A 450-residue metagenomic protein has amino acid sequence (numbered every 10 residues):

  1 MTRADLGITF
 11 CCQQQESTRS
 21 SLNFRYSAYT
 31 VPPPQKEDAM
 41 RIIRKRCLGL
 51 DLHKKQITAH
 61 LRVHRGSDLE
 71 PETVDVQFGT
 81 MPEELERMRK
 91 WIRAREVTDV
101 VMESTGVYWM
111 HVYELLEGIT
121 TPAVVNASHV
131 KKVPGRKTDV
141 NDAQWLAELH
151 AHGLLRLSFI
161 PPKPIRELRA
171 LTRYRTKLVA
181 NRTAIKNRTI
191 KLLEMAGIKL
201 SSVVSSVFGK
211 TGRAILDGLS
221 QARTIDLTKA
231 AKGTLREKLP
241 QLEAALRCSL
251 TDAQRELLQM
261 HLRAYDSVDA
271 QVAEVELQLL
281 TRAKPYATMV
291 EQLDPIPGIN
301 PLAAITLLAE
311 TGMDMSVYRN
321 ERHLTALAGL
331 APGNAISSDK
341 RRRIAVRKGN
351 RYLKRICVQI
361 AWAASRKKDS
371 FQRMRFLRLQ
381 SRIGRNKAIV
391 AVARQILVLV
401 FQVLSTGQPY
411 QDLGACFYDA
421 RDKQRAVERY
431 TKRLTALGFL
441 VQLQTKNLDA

Functional and structural regions predicted by a protein language model:
M1-A450: A detector of single, family-specific signature residues that are central to catalytic or substrate-handling motifs
